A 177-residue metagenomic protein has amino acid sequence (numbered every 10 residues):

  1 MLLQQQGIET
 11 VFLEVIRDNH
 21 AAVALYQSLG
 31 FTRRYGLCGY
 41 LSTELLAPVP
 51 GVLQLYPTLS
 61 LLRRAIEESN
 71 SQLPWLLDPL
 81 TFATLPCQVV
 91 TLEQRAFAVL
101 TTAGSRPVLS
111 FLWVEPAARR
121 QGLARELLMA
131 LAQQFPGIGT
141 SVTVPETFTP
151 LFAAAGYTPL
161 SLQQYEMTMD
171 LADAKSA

Functional and structural regions predicted by a protein language model:
M1-L2, A24-S28, R120-Q133: Conserved acetyl-CoA-binding loop-helix of GNAT-fold acetyltransferases
L3-E14, Q133-T147: Conserved GNAT acetyl-CoA-binding A-motif
Q6-E9, I16-H20, Y35-L61, S161-A177: C-terminal "cap" of GNAT-fold acetyltransferases
E9, R17-Y35, R125, T143-Q163: Conserved active-site alpha-helix within GNAT-family acetyltransferase domains
L29-A103: Amide-forming acyltransferase catalytic core, primarily the GNAT-like/NAT-type and related acyltransferase folds
A96-L100, L112, Y165: Conserved GNAT-family N-acetyltransferase fold
L109-R120: A short, internal acetyl-CoA/4′-phosphopantetheine-binding micro-motif in the GNAT/acyltransferase core
P116, S141-P145, D170: Structural motif
